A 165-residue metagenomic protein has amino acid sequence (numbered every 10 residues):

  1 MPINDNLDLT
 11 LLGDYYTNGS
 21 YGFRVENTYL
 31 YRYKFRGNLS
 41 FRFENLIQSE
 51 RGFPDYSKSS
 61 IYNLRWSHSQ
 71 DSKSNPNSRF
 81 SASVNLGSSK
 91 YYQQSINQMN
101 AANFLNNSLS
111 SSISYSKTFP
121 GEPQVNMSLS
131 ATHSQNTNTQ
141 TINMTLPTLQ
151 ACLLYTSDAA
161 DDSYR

Functional and structural regions predicted by a protein language model:
M1-S157, S163-R165: Outer-membrane beta-barrel proteins and related beta-barrel translocases across Gram-negative bacteria
